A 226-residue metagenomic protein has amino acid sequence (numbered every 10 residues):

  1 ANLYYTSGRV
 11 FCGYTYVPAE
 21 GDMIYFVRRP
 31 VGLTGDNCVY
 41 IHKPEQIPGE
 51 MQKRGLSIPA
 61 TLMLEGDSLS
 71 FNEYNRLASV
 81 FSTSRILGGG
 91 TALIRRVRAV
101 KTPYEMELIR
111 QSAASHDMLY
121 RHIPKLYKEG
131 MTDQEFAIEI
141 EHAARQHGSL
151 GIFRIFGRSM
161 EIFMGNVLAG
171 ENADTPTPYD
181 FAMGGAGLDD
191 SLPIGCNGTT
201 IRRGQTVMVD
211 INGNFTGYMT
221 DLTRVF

Functional and structural regions predicted by a protein language model:
A1-K53, I152-P193: N-terminal accessory/capping or targeting/presequence segment of soluble
N2-G8, V31-T34, L64-Y74, L93-V100 (+1 more regions): Short, mixed-charge, low-aromatic patches
F11-C12, E20-D22, I58-P59, T83 (+1 more regions): Short coil/turn connectors at secondary-structure junctions
R28, L87-G88, R98-T102, M106 (+2 more regions): Short, acidic (Asp/Glu-rich) active-site segment that either coordinates a divalent metal cofactor
V39, E65-G66, D210-I211: Small/polar loops that bind or transfer phosphate-bearing groups
E45, D67-L69, N214-T216: Short, surface-exposed acidic/glycine-rich loop or hinge patches that mediate macromolecular interfaces
G49-D174: Flexible, acidic/His-enriched mid-domain "rim/lid" segments that flank
